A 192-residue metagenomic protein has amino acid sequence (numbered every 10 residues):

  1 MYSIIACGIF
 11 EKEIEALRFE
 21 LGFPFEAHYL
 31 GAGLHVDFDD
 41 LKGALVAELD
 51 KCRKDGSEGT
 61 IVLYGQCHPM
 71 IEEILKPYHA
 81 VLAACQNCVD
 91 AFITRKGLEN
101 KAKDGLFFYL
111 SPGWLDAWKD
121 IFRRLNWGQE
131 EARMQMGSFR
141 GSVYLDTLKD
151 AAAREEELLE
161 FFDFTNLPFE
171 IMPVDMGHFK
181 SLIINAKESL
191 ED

Functional and structural regions predicted by a protein language model:
M1-L21: N-terminal basic/disordered segments at the start of proteins
I5-K12, L34-H35, I61-E72, Q86-V89 (+3 more regions): Gly/Ser/Thr-rich loops at beta-strand to alpha-helix junctions that form or flank small-molecule/cofactor-binding
G22-F25, K54-S57, P77-L82, L159-P173: Structural alpha-beta junctions
P24-K42, I171-P173: A short beta-strand-loop structural module common to alpha/beta enzyme folds
G43-D55: Short, well-structured alpha-helical segments in soluble
I71-D120: Long, charge-dense
A102-L159: A conserved mid-domain beta-alpha-beta active-site/ligand-binding segment of alpha/beta enzyme cores
T147-D192: C-terminal, charge/polar-rich interaction regions
